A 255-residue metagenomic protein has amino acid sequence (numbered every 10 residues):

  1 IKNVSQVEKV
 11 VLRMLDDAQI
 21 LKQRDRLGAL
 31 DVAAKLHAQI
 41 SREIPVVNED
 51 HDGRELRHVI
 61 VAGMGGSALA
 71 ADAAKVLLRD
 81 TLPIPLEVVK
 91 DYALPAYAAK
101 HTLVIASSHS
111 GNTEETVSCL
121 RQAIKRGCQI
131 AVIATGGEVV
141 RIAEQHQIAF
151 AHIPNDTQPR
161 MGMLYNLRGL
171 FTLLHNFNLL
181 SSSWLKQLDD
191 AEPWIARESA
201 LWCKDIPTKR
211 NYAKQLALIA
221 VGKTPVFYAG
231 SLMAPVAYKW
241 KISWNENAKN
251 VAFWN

Functional and structural regions predicted by a protein language model:
V4, E8, E49, R54-A200 (+1 more regions): Glycine-rich phosphate-binding loops that contact phosphosugars or nucleotide phosphates
V11-L21: Membrane-proximal helical "anchor" segments flanking the first transmembrane region of inner-membrane enzymes
I20, D25-V32, I44-V47, H51-R57 (+1 more regions): Active-site phosphate/pyrophosphate-binding segments
V32-Q39: The first (N-terminal) embedded transmembrane alpha-helix
I40, L170, W244: A residue-level signal for conserved active-site and pocket-lining positions in enzyme catalytic cores
I40-V46, I84-D91, P207-R210: Short gly/ser/thr-rich secondary-structure transition/capping motifs
